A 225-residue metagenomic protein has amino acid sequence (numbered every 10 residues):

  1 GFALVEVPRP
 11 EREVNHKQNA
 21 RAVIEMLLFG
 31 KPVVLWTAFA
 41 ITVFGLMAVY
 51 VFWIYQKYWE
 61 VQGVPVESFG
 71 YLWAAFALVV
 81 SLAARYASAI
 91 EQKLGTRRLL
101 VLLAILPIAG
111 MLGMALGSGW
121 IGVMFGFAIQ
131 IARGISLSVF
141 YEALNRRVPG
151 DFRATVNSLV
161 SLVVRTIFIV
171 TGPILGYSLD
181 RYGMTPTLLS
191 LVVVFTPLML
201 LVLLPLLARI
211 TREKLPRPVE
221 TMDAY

Functional and structural regions predicted by a protein language model:
G1-N15, L204-P218: Helix-loop junctions on the cytosolic side of multi-pass membrane transporters, especially the intracellular loop
E6-F39, M222-Y225: Juxtamembrane intracellular "pre-TM" segments in multi-pass secondary transporters
P32-A74: Helix-loop boundary and gating motifs at the non-cytosolic
V66-E67, G150-V160: Loop-to-transmembrane helix entry/capping segments in MFS-fold secondary transporters and related SLC/MFSD carriers
S68, Y177-P197: A membrane-interface helix-boundary motif in multi-pass transporters
L82-T96, L179-D180: Helix-to-loop junctions at the C-terminal end of transmembrane segments in multipass secondary transporters
R98-L112: Structural signature of the two symmetry-related core transmembrane helices
G113-G126: Helix-loop junctions at membrane interfaces in 12-TM secondary transporters
